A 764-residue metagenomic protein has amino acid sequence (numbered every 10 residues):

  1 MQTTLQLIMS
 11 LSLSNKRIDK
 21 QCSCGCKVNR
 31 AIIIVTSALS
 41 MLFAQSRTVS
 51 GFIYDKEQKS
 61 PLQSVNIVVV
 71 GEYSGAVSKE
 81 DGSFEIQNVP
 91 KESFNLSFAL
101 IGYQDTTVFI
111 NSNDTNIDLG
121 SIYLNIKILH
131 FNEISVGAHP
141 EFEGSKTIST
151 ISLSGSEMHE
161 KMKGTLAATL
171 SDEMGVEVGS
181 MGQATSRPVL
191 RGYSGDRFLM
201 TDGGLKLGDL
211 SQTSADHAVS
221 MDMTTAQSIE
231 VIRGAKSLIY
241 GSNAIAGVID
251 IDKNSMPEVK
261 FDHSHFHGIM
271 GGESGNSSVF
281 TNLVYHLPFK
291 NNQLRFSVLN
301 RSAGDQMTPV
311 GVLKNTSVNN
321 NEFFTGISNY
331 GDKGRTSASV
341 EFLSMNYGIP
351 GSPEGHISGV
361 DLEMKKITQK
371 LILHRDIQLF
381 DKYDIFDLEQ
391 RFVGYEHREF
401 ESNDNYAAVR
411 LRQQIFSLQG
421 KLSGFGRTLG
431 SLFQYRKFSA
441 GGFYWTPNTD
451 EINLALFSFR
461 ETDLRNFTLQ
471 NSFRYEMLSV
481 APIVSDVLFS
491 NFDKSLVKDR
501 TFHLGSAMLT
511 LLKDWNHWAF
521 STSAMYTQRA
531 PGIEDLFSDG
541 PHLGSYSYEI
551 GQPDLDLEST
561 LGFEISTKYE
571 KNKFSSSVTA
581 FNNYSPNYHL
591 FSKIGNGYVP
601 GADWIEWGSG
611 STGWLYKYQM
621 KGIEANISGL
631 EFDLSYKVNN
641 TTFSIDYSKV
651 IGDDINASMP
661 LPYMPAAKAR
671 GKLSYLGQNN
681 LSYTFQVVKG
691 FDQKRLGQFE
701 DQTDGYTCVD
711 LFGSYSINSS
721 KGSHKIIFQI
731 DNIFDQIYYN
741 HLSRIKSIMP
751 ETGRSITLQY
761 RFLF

Functional and structural regions predicted by a protein language model:
M1, F581-S585, I605-Q693: Gram-negative outer-membrane beta-barrel transporters
Y54, N66-V70, A99-Y103, D114-H159 (+2 more regions): Short, acidic, small-residue-rich periplasmic hinge/interaction motif at the N-terminus of Gram-negative outer-membrane
G120-I122, M223-H267: A beta-strand signature from Gram-negative outer-membrane beta-barrel systems, especially the internal plug domain
A167-D209, Q227: Extracytoplasmic beta-strand/coil segments of soluble accessory domains associated with Gram-negative outer-membrane
K206-G234: Short acidic/polar hinge/loop motifs at secondary-structure boundaries that mediate gating or recognition
K253-L287, V298, L313-T316: Short strand-turn segments of transmembrane beta-barrel domains in outer membranes, especially the first one or two
A303-N320, K333-F386, Q390-I415, G442-F443 (+1 more regions): Flexible loop and strand-edge segments within Gram-negative outer membrane beta-barrel domains
Y584-N587, F591-K593, D692-K694, Y715-F764: C-terminal beta-signal and adjacent terminal beta-strands/loops of Gram-negative outer-membrane beta-barrel proteins
